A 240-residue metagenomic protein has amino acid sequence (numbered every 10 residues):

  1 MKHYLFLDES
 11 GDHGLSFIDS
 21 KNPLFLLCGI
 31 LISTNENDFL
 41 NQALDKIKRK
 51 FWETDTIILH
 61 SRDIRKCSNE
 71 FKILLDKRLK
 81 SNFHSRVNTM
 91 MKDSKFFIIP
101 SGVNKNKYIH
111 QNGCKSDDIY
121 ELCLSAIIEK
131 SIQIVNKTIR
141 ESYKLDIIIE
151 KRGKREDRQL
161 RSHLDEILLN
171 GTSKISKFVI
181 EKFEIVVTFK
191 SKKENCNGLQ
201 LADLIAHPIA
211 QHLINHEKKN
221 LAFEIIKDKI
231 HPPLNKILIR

Functional and structural regions predicted by a protein language model:
M1-R240: Phosphate-ester processing/binding pockets and catalytic centers
